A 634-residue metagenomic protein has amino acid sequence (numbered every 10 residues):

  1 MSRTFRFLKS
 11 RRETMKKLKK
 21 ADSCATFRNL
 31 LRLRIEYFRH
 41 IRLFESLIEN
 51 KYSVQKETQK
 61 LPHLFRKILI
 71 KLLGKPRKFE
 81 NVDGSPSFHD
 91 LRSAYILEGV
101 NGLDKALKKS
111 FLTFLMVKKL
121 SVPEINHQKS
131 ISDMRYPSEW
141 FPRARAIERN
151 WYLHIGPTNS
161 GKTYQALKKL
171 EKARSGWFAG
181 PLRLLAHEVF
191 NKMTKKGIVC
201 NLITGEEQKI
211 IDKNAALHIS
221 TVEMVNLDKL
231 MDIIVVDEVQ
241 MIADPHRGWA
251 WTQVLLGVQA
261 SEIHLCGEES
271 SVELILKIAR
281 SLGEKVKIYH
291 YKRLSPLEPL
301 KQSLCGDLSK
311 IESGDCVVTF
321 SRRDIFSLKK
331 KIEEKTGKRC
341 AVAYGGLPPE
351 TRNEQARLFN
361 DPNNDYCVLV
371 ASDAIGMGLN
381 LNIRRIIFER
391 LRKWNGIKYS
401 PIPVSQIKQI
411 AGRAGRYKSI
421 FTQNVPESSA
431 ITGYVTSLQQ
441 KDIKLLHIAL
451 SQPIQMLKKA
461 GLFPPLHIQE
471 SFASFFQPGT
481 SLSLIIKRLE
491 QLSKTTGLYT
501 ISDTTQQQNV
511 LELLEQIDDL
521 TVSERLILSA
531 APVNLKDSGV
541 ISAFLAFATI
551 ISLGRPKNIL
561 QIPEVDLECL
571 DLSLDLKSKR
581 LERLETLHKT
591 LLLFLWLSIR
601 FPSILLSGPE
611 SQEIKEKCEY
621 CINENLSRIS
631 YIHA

Functional and structural regions predicted by a protein language model:
M1-I131, P464-A634: Non-catalytic terminal extensions of ATP-dependent helicases
Q165-L170, H246, A250, G257 (+1 more regions): Conserved interdomain hinge at the start of the Helicase C-terminal
R174-V189, H264-C266, S271-V272, S309-T336 (+4 more regions): Conserved strand-helix element at the start of the C-terminal RecA-like helicase core
G176, Q240-E298: Post-DEXD/H (motif II) to motif III coupling segment of the RecA-like Helicase ATP-binding lobe
H187-V189, M193-M231: Inter-Walker segment of RecA-like/P-loop motor cores
D212-I233, P362-N380: Conserved two-lobed SF2 helicase motor
L227-M231, V239-T252, S270, L328 (+1 more regions): Conserved ATPase-coupling elements of RecA-like P-loop NTPase cores
E262-V272, N363-N364, L381-Q452: Conserved segment of the helicase C-terminal RecA-like domain
